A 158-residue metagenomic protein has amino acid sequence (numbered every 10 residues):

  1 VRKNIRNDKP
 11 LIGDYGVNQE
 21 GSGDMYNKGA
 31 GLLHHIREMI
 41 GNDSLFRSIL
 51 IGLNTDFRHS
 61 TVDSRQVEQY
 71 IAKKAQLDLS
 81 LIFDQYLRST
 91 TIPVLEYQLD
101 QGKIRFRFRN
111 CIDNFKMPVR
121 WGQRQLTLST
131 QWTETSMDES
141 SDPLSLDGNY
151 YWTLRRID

Functional and structural regions predicted by a protein language model:
V1-P10: Post-HExxH zinc-binding segment in Zn-dependent metallohydrolases
I12-Y15, E20-D100, I104: Amphipathic alpha-helical substructures
S48-G52, M117-V119, D158: Composition- and surface-driven signal marking solvent-exposed, interaction-prone regions in large proteins
T55, T61, T90-T91, T127-T135 (+1 more regions): Residue-identity detector for threonine
R58, F115-P118, R155-R156: A short, polar/proline- and glycine-enriched secondary-structure boundary/capping micro-motif
L79-I82, L95, L99-Y150: Beta-strand-rich binding/interaction modules
Y150-D158: Edge beta-strands of extracellular beta-sandwich domains
